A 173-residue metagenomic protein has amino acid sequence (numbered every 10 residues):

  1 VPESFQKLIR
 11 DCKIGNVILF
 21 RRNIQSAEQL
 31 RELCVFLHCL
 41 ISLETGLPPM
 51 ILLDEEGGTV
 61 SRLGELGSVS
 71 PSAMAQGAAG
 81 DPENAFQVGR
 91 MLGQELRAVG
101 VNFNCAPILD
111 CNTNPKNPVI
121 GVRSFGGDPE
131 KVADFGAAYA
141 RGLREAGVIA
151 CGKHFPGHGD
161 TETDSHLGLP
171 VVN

Functional and structural regions predicted by a protein language model:
V1-G15: Preference for extracellular/luminal or secreted protein segments
C12-V132, H154, G159-N173: Enzymes and membrane/adaptor proteins characterized by extended Gly/Ser/Thr/Asp/Glu-rich, aromatic-dotted
